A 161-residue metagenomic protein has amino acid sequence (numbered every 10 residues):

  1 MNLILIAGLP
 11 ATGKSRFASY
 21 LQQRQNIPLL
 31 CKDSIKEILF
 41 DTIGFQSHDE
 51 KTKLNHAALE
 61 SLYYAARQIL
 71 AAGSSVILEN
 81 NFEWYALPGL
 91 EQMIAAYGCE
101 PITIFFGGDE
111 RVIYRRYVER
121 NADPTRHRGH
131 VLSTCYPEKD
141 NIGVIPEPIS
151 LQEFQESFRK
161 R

Functional and structural regions predicted by a protein language model:
L3: Walker A (P-loop) ATP-phosphate-binding motif of ABC ATPase nucleotide-binding domains
I6: Hydrophobic anchor at the beta1->P-loop junction of P-loop NTPases
L9-P10: The conserved Walker
G13: Conserved glycine(s) of the Walker
R16-A71: Conserved substrate/cofactor phosphate-moiety recognition/catalytic segment in nucleotide-dependent phosphotransferases
C31, L78-E79, I104-F106: Small/polar loops that bind or transfer phosphate-bearing groups
L54-P101: Glycine-rich phosphate-binding loop used to anchor ATP phosphates in small-molecule kinases, encompassing both
Y97-K160: A glycine- and Lys/Arg-enriched "phosphate-lid" helix/loop adjacent to the NTP-binding pocket of small-molecule kinases
